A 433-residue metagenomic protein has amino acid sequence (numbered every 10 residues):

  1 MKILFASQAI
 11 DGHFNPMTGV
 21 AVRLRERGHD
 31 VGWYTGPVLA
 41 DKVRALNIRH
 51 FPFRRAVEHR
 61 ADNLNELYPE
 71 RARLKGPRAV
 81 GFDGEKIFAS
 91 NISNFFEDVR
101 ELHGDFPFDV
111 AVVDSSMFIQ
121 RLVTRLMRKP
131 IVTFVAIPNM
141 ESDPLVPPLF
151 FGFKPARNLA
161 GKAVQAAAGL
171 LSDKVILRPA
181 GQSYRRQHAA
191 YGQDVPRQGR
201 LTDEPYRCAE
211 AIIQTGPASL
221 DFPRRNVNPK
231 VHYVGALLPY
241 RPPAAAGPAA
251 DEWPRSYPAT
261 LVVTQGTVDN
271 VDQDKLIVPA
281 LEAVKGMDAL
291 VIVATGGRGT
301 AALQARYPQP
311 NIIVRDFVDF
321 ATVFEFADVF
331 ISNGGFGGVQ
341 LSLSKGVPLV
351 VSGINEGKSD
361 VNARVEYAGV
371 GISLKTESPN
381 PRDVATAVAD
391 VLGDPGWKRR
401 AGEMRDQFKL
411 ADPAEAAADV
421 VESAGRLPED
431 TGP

Functional and structural regions predicted by a protein language model:
M1-F53: N-terminal subdomain of nucleotide-sugar transferases
A21, A111, D316-A363: A donor-sugar binding/catalytic signature common to diverse glycosyltransferases and related nucleotide-sugar
R49, F53-D109, Q165-A166, K174 (+1 more regions): Phosphate/nucleotide-donor binding subsite
F88-V164, S219-D221: Conserved nucleotide-sugar donor-interacting segment of glycosyltransferase catalytic cores, predominantly GT-B
F106, D383-P433: C-terminal amphipathic helix plus adjacent low-complexity, charged tail appended to glycosyltransferase catalytic
A180-A236: Long, low-complexity segments enriched in small/aliphatic residues
G216-V329: Donor-nucleotide binding loops and adjacent catalytic segments primarily of GT-B fold Leloir glycosyltransferases
E356-A387, G396-R399: Change "using UDP/GDP/dTDP sugars" to "using nucleotide sugars
